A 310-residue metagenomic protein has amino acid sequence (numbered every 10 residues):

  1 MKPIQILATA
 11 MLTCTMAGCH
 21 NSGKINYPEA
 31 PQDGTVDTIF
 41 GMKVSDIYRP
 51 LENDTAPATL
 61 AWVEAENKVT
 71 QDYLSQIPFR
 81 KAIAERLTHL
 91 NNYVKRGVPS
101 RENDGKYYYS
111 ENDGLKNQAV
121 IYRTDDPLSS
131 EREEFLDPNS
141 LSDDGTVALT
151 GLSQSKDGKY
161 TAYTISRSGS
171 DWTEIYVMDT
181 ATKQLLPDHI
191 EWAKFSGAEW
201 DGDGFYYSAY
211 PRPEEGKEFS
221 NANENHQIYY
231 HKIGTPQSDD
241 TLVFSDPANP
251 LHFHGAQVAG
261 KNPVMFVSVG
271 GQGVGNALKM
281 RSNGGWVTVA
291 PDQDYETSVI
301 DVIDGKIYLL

Functional and structural regions predicted by a protein language model:
K2-C19: Gram-negative bacterial Sec-dependent N-terminal signal peptides
A10, C19-L310: Beta-propeller folds
